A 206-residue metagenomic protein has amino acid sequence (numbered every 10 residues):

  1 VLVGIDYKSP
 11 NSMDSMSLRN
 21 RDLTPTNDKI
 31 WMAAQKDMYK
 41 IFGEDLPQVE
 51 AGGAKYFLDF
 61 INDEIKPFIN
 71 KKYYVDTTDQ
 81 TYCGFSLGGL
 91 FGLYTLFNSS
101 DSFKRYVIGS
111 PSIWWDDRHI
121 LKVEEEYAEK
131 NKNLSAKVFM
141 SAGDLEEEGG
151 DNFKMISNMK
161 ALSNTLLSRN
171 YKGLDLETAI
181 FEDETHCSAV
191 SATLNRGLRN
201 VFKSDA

Functional and structural regions predicted by a protein language model:
V1-A206: Non-catalytic cap/lid and distal C-terminal segments of serine-dependent acyl enzymes
